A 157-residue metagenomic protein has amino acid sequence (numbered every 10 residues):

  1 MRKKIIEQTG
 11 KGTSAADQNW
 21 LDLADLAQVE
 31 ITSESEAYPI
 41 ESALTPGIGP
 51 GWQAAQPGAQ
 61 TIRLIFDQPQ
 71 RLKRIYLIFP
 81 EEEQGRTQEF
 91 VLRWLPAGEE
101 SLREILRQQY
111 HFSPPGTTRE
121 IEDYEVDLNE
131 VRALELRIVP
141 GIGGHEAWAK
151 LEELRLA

Functional and structural regions predicted by a protein language model:
M1-D67, E82-Q84: Disordered, acidic Ser/Thr/Pro-rich linker "stalks" and the adjacent N-terminal cap of the next globular domain
I62-R71, Y124-E130: Extracellular and analogous surface-interaction loops
Q70-E82, L136: A short beta-strand element within beta-rich, extracytoplasmic domains of secreted/secretory-pathway proteins
L72, V131-A133, L151: Core-facing hydrophobic residues within beta-strands of well-ordered domains
G85-E99: Short, surface-exposed beta-strand/strand-loop-strand elements in extracellular ectodomains
L102-V126: Extracellular carbohydrate recognition and processing domains and analogous Trp-centered ligand-binding platforms
L136-H145: Short beta-strand-plus-loop segments that form exposed binding edges in beta-rich domains
G144-A157: C-terminal interaction-tip segments
